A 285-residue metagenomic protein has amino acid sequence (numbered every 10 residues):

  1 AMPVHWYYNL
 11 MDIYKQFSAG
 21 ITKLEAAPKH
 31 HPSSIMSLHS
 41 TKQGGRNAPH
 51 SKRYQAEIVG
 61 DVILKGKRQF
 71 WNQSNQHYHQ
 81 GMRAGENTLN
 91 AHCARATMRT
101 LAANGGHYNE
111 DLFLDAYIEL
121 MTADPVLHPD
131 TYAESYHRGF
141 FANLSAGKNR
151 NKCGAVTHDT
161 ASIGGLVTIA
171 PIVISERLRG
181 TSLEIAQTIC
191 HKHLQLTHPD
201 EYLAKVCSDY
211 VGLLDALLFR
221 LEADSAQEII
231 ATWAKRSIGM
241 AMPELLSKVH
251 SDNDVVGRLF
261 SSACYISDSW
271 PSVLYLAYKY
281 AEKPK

Functional and structural regions predicted by a protein language model:
A1-K285: Structured, active/binding-site neighborhoods that engage oxygen-rich ligands
